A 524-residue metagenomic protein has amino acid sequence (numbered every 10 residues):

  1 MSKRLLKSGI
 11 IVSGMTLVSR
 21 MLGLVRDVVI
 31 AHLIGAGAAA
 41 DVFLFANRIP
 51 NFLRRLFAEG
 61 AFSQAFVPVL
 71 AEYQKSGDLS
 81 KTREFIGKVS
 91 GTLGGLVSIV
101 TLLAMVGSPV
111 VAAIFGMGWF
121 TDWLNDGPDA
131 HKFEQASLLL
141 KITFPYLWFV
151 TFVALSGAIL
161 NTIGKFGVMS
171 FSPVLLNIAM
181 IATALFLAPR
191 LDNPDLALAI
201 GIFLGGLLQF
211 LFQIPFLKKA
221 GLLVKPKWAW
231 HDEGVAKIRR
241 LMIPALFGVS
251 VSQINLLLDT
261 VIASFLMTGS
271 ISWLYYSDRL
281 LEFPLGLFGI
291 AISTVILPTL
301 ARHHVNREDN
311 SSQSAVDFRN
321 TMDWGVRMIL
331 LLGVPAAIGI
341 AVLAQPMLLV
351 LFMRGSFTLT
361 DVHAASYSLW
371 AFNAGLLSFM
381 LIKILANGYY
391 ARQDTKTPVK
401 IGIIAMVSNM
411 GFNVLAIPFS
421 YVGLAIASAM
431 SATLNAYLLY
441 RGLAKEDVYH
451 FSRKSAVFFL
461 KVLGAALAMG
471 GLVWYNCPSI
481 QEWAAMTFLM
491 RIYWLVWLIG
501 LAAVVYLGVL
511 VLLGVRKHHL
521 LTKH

Functional and structural regions predicted by a protein language model:
M1-H524: Membrane-embedded alpha-helical bundles of multi-pass transporters/translocases, especially carrier/permease families
